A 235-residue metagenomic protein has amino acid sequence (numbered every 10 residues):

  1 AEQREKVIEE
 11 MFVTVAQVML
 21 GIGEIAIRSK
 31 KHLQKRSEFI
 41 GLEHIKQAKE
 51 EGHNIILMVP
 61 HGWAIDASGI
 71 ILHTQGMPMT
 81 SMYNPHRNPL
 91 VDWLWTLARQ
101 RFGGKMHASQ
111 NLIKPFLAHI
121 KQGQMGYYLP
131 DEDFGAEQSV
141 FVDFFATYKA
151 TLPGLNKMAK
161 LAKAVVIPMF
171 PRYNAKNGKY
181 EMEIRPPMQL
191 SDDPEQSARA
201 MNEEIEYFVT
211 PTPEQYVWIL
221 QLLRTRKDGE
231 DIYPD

Functional and structural regions predicted by a protein language model:
A1-V59, D92-L94, G103: Membrane-anchoring hydrophobic helices of lipid-metabolizing enzymes
R4-E5, E9, K46-E51, T74-P78 (+1 more regions): Non-catalytic C-terminal accessory region of glycerolipid acyltransferases and related lyso-lipid remodeling enzymes
H32-S37, N84, R101-H107, F144-A146 (+1 more regions): Short, flexible loop segments at the rims of nucleotide/cofactor-binding pockets, characterized by
I56-P60, S68, T80-H86: Short beta-strand->loop
P60-A64, P85-R87, P171-K176: Short glycine-enriched loops at secondary-structure junctions
A64-M77: Histidine-anchored nucleotide/phosphate-binding helix
A67-I70, V91-W95, Q138-V140: A short secondary-structure junction signal
T80-K114, K121: Short, conserved active-site entrance elements at the starts or edges of catalytic domains
